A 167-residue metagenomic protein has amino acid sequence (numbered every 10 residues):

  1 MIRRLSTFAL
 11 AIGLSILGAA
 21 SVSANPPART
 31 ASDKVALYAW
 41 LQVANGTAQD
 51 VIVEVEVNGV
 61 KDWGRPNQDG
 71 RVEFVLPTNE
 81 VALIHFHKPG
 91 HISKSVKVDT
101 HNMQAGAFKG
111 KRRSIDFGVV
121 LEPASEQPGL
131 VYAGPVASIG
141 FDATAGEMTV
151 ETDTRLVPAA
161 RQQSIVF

Functional and structural regions predicted by a protein language model:
M1-R4: Positively charged n-region of N-terminal signal peptides that target proteins for export
A9-L17: Bacterial N-terminal signal peptides
A20-A28: Boundary at the C-terminal end of the N-terminal hydrophobic targeting segment
P26, S32-V51: Structural motif
V60-R71: Short, acidic Ser/Thr/Gly-rich low-complexity loop/linker segments typical of extracellular and cell-surface proteins
E73-A82, P89: Short Pro-Gly-centered beta-turn/loop motif in secreted/extracellular proteins
H85-N102: A short, solvent-exposed loop/turn motif at the edges and junctions of modular extracellular/periplasmic domains
R113-F167: Compositionally biased low-complexity segments at domain edges in trafficked proteins and select soluble regulators
